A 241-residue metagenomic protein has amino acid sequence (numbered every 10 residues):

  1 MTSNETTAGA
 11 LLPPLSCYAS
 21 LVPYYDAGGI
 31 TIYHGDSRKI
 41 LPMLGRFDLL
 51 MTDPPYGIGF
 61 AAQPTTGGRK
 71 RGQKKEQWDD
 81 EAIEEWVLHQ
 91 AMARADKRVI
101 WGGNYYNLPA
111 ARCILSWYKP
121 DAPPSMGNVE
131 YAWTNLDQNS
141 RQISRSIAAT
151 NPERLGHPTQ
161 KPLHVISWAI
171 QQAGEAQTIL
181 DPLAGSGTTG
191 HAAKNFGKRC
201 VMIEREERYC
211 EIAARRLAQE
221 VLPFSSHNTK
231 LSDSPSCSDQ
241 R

Functional and structural regions predicted by a protein language model:
M1-L180, S186-R241: Class I S-adenosyl-L-methionine-dependent methyltransferase catalytic core
